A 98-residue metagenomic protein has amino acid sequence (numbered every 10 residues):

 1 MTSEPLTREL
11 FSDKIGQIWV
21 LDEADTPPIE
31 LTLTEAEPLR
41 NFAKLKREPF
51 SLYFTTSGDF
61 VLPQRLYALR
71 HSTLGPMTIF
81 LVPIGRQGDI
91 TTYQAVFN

Functional and structural regions predicted by a protein language model:
M1-N98: Surface-exposed, beta-sheet-biased, low-hydrophobicity segments with strongly acidic/polar composition
